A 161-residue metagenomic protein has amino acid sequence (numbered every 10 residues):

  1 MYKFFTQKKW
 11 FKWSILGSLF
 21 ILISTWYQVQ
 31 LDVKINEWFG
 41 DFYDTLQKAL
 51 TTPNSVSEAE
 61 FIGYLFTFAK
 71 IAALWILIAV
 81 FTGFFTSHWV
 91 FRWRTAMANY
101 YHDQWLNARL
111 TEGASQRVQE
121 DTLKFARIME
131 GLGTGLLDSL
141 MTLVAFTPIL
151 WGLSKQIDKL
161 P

Functional and structural regions predicted by a protein language model:
M1-I35, F39-F68, T82, T86 (+3 more regions): Membrane-integrated ABC transporters
Y43, Y101-H102, F146: Aromatic side chains
F68-W75: Hydrophobic alpha-helical segments in the permease module
F81-R94, A98: Juxtamembrane/interface segments at transmembrane-helix termini
R94-T111: Short cytosolic helices in intracellular loops of multi-pass membrane proteins
G152-P161: Membrane-interfacial helix-loop-helix connectors in multipass membrane proteins
